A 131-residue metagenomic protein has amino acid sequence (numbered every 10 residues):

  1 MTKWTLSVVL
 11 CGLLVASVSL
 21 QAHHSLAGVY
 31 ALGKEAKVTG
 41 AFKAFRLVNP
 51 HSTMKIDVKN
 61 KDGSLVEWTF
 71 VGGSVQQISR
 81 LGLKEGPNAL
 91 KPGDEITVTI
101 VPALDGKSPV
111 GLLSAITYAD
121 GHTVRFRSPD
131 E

Functional and structural regions predicted by a protein language model:
S7-S19: Bacterial N-terminal signal peptides
Q21-A36: Short boundary/loop segments of OB/S1/cold-shock single-stranded nucleic-acid-binding domains
V38-F42: Conserved hydrophobic positions within beta-strands
V48-K59: Short aromatic-glycine-enriched beta-strand elements
K61-S74: A short macromolecule-binding patch
G73-L81: Short, structured beta-strand/loop micro-motifs enriched in basic residues and often containing a Trp
R80-V98: Short nucleic-acid-contacting surface segments enriched for D/E, G, S/T with interspersed K/R
V101-S128: OB-fold/S1-family single-stranded nucleic acid-binding modules
